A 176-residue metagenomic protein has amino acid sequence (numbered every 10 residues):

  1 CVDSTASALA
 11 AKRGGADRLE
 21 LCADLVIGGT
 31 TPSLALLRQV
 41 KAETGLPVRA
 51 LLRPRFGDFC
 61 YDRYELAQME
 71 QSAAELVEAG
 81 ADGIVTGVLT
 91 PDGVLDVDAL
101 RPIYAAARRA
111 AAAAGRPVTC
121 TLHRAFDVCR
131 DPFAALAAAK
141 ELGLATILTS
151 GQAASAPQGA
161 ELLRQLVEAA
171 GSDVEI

Functional and structural regions predicted by a protein language model:
V2, L19-L21, V48-L52, I84-T86 (+3 more regions): Hydrophobic faces of well-ordered beta-strands that scaffold small-molecule active sites in alpha/beta enzyme cores
T5-L9, L25-R49, R63-Q68, V88-A110 (+3 more regions): Active-site-adjacent beta->alpha loops and helix N-cap segments on the catalytic face of soluble alpha/beta enzymes
S7-E20: N-terminal glycine-rich anion-binding loops that anchor highly charged ligand groups
A11, L76, I103, H123 (+2 more regions): Conserved, mostly hydrophobic/aromatic
K12, V77-E78, K140-E141: Non-catalytic positions within long, well-ordered alpha-helices that form the structural scaffold/packing of enzyme
G15-D17, T44-V48, G80-D82, A110-V118 (+2 more regions): Short, well-ordered coil/turn segments that N-cap beta-strands
D17-T30, A73-D92, L144-A156: Glycine-rich phosphate-binding active-site loops on the catalytic face of alpha/beta enzymes
R55-Y61: A short acidic, helix-capping loop that chelates divalent metal ions and anchors anionic groups
